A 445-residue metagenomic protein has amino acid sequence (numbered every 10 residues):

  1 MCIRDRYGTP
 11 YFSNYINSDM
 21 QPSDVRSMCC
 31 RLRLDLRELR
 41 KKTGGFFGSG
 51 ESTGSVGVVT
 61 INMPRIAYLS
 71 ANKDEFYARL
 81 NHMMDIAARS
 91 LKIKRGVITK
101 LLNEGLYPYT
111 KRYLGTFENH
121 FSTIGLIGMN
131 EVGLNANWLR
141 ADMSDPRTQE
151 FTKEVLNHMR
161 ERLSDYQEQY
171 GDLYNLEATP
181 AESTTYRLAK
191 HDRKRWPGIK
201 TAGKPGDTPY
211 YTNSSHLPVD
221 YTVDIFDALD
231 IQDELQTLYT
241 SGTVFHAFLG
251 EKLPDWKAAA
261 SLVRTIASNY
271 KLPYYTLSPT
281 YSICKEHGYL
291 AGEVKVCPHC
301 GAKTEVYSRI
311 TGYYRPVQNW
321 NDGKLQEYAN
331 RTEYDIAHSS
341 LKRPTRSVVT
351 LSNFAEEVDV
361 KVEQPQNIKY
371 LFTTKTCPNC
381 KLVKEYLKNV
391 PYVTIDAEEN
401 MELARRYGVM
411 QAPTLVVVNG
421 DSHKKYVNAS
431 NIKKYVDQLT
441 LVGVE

Functional and structural regions predicted by a protein language model:
R4-E118, L139, D145-H299, V306: Conserved catalytic cores of very large enzyme subunits
T116-G133, A302-N319: Conserved phosphate/anionic-ligand binding catalytic regions in large, soluble enzymes, centered on
T280-H299, E305, R309-Q366, E402 (+1 more regions): Intrinsic, low-complexity terminal and presequence regions
V296, R406, S430, K434: Sequence context surrounding c-type heme c attachment/ligation sites in exported
D359-N389: Local sequence-structure signature of Cys/Sec-based thiol-disulfide redox active-site neighborhoods
P391-E402, Q411: Thiol-based oxidoreductase modules, predominantly thioredoxin-like and allied folds used for disulfide exchange
Y407-V416: Structural micro-motif
V418-E445: Non-catalytic, surface beta->alpha helical segment in thiol-disulfide oxidoreductase systems
